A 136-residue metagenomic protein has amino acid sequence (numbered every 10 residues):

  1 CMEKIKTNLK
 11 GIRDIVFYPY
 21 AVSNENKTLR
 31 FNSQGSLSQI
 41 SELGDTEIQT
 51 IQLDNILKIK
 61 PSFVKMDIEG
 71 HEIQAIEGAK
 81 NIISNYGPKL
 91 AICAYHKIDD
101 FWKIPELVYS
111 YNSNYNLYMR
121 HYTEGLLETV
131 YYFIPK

Functional and structural regions predicted by a protein language model:
C1-K136: Phosphate/nucleotide-binding beta-alpha loop and adjacent structural elements of enzyme active sites
